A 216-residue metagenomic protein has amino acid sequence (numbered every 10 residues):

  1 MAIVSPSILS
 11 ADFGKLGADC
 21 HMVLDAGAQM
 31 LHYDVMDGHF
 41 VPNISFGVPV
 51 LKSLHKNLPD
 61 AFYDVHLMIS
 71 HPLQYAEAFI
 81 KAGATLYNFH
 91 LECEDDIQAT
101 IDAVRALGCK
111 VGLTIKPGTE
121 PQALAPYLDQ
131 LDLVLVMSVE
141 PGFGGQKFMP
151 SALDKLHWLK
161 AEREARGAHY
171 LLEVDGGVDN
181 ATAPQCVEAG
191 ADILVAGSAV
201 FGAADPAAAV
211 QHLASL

Functional and structural regions predicted by a protein language model:
M1-N88, E94-D96, A103-A106, K110-V111 (+7 more regions): Conserved N-terminal beta1-alpha1 strand-loop-helix module at the mouth
I3, T114, L135-S138, E173 (+1 more regions): Conserved beta-strand segments that form the floor/walls of ligand-binding pockets within enzyme and binding domains
V35, L91, I115-P117, S138-V139 (+2 more regions): Short secondary-structure boundary segments
E140, K147-I193: Active-site/ligand-binding-proximal alpha/beta "capping" segment
A191-A196, F201-G202: Acidic, Mg2+-coordinating phosphoryl-transfer loop and its flanking beta/alpha structural elements, shared across
